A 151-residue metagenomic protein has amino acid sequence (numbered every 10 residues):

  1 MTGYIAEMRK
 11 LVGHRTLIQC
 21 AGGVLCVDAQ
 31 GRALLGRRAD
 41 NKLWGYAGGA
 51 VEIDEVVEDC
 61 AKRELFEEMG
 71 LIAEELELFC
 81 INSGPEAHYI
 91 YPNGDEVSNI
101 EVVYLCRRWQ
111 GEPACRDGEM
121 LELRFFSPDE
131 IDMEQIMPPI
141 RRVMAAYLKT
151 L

Functional and structural regions predicted by a protein language model:
M1-G23, D95: Acidic, metal-coordinating catalytic segment for phosphate/diphosphate chemistry, firing primarily on the Nudix
Q19, A39-N41, Y46, A73 (+1 more regions): Short connector loops at helix/strand junctions that flank enzyme active sites, especially segments positioning acidic
C20-G22, G31, I100-V102, L121: Change "...and in nucleic-acid phosphodiester-cleaving endonucleases..." to "...and in nucleic-acid processing enzymes
C26, V103-R107, R124: Short, well-ordered beta-strand micro-motif
D28-E68: Conserved Nudix-box catalytic region and its N-terminal flanking loop in Nudix hydrolases and closely related
K42-L43, E112-L151: Nudix hydrolase/Nudix homology domain
I72-N82: A short coil-to-beta-strand element that immediately follows conserved catalytic motifs
N82-E112: Active-site-adjacent beta-strand/loop module that shapes the phosphate/pyrophosphate-binding cleft
